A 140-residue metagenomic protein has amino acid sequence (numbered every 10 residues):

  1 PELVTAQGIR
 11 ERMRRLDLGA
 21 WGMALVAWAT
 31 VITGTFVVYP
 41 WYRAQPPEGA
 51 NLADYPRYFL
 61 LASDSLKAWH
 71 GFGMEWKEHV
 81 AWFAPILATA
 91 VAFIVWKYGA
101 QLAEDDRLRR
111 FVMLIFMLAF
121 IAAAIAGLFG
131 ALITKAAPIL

Functional and structural regions predicted by a protein language model:
P1-L140: Polytopic transmembrane helical bundles with strong interfacial aromatic enrichment
